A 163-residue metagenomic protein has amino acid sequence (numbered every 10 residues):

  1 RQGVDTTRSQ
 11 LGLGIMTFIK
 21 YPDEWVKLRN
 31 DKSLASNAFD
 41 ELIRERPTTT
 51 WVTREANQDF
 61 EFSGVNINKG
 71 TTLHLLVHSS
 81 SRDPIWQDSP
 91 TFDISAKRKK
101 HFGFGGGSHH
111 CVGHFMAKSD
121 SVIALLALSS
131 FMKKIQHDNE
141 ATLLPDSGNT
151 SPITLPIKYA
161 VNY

Functional and structural regions predicted by a protein language model:
R1-Y163: Cytochrome P450
